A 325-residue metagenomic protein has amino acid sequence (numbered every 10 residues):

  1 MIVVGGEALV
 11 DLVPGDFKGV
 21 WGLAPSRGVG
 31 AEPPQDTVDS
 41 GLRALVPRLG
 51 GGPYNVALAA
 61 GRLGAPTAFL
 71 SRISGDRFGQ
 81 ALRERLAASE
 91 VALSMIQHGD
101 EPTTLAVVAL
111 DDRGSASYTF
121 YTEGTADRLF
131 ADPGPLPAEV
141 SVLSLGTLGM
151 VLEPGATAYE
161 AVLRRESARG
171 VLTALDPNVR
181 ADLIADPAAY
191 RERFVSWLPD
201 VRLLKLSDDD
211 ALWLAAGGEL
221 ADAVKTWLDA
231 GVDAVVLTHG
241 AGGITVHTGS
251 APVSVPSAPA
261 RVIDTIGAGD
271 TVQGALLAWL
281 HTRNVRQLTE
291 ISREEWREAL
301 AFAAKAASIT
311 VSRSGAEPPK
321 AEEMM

Functional and structural regions predicted by a protein language model:
M1-G5, L23, A31, R85-A87 (+4 more regions): Ribokinase/PfkB-type carbohydrate-kinase core domain
M1-V3, D16, G22-Q35, R164 (+1 more regions): Conserved phosphate-binding/catalytic region of the ribokinase-like
E7, S71-G75, N178: Cofactor-binding loop segments of dinucleotide-utilizing enzymes, especially the Rossmann-like FAD- and NAD(P)+-binding
V10, A211, V272-Q273: Short active-site segment of divalent metal-dependent hydrolases/proteases that encodes the spacing between
G19-A106, L110-S115, T122-D127: Substrate-binding N-lobe of the ribokinase-like
S40, A44-G51, R77, A188 (+4 more regions): Residues at secondary-structure transition points
I73, L148, A260: Hydrophobic pocket-lining residues within nucleotide cofactor-binding pockets
